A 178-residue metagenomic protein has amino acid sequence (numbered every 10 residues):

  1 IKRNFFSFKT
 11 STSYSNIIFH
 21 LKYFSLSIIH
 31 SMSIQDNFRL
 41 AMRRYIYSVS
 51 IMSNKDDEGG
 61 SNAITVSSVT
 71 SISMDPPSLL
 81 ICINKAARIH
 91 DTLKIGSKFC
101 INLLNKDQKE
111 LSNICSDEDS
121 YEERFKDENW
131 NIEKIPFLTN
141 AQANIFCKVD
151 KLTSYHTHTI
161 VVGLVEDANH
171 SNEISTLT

Functional and structural regions predicted by a protein language model:
I1-H30: N-terminal mitochondrial targeting presequence
S31-T178: Basic, polyanion-binding surface patches
